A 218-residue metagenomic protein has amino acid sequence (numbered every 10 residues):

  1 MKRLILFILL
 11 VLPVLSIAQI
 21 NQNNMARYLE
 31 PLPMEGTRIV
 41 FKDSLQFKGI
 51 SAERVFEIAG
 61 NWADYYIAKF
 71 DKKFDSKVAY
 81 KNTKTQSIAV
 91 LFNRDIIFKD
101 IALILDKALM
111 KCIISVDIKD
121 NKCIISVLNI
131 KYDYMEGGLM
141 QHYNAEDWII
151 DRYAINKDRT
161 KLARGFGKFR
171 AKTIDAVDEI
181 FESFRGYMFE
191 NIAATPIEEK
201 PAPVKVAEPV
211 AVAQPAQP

Functional and structural regions predicted by a protein language model:
M1-Q22: Bacterial Sec-dependent N-terminal signal peptides
Q19-P218: Ser/Thr-rich, low-complexity intrinsically disordered terminal regions
